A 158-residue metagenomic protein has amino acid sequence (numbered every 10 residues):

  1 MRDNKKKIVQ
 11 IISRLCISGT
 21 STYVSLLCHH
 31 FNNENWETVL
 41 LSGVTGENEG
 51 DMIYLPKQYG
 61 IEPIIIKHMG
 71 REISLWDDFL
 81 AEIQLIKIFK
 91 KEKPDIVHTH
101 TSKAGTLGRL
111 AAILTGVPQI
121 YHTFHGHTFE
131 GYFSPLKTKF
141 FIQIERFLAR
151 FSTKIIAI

Functional and structural regions predicted by a protein language model:
K5-K6, Q10-S18, T22-D77: N-terminal strand-loop element at the rim of the active site of nucleotide-sugar-dependent glycosyltransferases
I8-V9, I96, A112-H127, E145 (+1 more regions): Active-site proximal beta-strand in glycosyltransferases
T20-Y23, H100, F151, I155-I158: Replace "coordinates the UDP/GDP/TDP-sugar" with "coordinates nucleotide-activated sugar donors
W76-I83, P118-Y121, F129-S152: Nucleotide-sugar donor phosphate/pyrophosphate-binding loop at the beta->alpha transition of glycosyltransferases
I88-D95: Glycine-rich phosphate-binding loop signature in dinucleotide/nucleotide-binding domains
T99-G105, F124: Short His-centered aromatic/hydrophobic patch
